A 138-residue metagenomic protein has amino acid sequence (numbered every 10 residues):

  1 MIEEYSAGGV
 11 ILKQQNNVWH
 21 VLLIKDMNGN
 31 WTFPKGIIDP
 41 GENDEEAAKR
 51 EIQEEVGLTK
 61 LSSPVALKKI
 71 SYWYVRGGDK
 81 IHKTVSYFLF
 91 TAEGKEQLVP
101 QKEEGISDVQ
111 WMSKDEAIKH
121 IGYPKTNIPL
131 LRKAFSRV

Functional and structural regions predicted by a protein language model:
M1, L23, D79-K80, L98-K102: Short secondary-structure boundary/capping segments
M1-P34: N-terminal strand-loop-strand
Y5-A7, W19, K83-S86, S107: Change "...and in nucleic-acid phosphodiester-cleaving endonucleases..." to "...and in nucleic-acid processing enzymes
V10, L23, Y87-L89, W111: Conserved hydrophobic/aromatic beta-strand scaffold that supports enzyme active sites
K13-N16, M27, T91-E96, K114-E116: Short loop segments at secondary-structure junctions
G29-W31, Q97-V138: Nudix hydrolase/Nudix homology domain
F33-L67: The catalytic Nudix box helix
G57-K95: Active-site segment of metal-dependent pyrophosphate-handling enzymes, primarily the Nudix hydrolase catalytic core
